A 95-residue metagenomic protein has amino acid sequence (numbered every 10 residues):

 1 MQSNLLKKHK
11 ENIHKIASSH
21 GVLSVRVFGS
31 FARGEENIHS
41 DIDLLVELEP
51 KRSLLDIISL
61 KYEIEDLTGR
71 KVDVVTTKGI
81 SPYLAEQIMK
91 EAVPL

Functional and structural regions predicted by a protein language model:
M1-K7, L48-K78: Metal-dependent nucleotidyltransferase catalytic core
M1-V25: Helical scaffold of the NTase/Pol beta-like nucleotidyltransferase catalytic core
V25, I42-L44, V72: Conserved beta-strand core positions
F28-S30, T77: Short loop/turn motifs enriched for small/polar and acidic residues
G29, E35-S53: Catalytic metal-binding acidic patch
R70-L95: Conserved catalytic core of two-metal-ion nucleotidyltransferases
